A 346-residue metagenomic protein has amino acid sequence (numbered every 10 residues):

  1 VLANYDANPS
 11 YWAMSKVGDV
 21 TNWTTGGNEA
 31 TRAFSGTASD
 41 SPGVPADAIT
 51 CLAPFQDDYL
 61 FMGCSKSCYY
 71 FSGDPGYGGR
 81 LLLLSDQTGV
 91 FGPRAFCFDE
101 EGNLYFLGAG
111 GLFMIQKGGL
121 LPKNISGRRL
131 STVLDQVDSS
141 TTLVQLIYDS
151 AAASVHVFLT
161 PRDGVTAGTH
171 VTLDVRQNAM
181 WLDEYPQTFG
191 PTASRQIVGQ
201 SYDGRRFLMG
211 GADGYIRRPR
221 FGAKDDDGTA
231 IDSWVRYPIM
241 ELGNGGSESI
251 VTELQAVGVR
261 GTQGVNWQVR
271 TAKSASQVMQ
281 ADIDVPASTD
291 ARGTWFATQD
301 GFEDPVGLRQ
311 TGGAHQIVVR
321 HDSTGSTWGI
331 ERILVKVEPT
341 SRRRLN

Functional and structural regions predicted by a protein language model:
A3-V144, Y185-T188: Beta-propeller and closely related beta-pinwheel folds
T88-N103, G110-N346: Beta-sheet repeat architectures centered on beta-propellers
